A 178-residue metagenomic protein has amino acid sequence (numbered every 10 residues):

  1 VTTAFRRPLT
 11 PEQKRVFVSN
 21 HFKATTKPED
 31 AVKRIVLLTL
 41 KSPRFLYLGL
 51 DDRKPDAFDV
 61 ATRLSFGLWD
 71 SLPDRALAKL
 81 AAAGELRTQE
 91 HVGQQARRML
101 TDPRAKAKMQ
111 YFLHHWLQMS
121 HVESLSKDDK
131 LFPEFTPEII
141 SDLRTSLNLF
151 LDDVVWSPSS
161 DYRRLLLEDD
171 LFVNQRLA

Functional and structural regions predicted by a protein language model:
V1-A178: Composition-driven recognition of low-complexity segments enriched in small/aliphatic/hydroxylated residues
